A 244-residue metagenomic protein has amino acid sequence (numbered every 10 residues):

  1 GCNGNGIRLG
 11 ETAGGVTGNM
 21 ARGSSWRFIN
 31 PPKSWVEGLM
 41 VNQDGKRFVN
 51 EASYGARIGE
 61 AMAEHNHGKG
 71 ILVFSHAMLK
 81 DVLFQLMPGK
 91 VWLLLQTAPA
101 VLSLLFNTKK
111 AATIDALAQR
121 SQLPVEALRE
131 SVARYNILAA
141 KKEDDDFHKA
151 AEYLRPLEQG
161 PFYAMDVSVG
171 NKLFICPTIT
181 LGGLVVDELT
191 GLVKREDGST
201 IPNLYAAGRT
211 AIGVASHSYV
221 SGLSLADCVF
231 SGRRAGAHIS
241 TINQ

Functional and structural regions predicted by a protein language model:
G1-R8, A211-N243: A conserved FAD-binding loop/helix module that cradles the flavin
C2-G6, G55, M62, N66 (+8 more regions): Generic structural signal for well-ordered, non-membrane alpha-helical segments in soluble metabolic enzymes
N5-L9, A13, T178, V185: Helical element adjacent to the flavin cofactor pocket in flavoenzyme catalytic cores
I7-L9, V16-L123, A127: An anion/pyrophosphate-binding glycine-rich loop and adjacent beta-alpha core in soluble alpha-beta enzymes
I29-E37, A139-E143, V220: Short glycine/threonine-rich loop-to-helix capping motif typified by GTGT followed within a few residues by an Asp-Pro
A118-H148, L225, R234-Q244: C-terminal catalytic domains of large/alpha subunits in multi-subunit enzymes
A127-S218: A glycine-rich dinucleotide-binding beta-alpha-beta segment and adjacent secondary-structure elements that constitute
